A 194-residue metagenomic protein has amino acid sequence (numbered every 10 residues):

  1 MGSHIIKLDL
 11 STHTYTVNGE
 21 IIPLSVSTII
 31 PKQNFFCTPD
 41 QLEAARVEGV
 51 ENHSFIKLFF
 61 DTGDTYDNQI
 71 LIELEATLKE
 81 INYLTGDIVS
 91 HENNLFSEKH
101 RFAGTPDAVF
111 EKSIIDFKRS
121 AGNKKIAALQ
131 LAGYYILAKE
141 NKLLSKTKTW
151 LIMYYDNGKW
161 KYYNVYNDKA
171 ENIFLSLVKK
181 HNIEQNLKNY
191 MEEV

Functional and structural regions predicted by a protein language model:
M1-T105, E193-V194: Metal-dependent nuclease catalytic cores that hydrolyze phosphodiester bonds in DNA/RNA, characterized by
E73, N93-V194: Nucleic-acid nuclease catalytic cores
